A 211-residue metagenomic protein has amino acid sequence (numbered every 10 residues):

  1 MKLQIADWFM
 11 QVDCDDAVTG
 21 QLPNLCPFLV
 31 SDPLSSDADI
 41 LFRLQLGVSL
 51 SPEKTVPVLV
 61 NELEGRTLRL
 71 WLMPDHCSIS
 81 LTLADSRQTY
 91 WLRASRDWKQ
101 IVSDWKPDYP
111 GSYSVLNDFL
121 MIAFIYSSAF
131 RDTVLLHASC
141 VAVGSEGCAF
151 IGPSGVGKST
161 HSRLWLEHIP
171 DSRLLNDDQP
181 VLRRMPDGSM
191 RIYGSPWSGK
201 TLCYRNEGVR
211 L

Functional and structural regions predicted by a protein language model:
M1-A149, P153-S154, L164-R173, P180-L211: A noncatalytic interaction/capping subdomain that flanks phosphate/NTP-handling catalytic cores
K158: Conserved lysine of the Walker
H161: Hydrophobic positions on the alpha1 helix immediately C-terminal to the Walker A/P-loop
